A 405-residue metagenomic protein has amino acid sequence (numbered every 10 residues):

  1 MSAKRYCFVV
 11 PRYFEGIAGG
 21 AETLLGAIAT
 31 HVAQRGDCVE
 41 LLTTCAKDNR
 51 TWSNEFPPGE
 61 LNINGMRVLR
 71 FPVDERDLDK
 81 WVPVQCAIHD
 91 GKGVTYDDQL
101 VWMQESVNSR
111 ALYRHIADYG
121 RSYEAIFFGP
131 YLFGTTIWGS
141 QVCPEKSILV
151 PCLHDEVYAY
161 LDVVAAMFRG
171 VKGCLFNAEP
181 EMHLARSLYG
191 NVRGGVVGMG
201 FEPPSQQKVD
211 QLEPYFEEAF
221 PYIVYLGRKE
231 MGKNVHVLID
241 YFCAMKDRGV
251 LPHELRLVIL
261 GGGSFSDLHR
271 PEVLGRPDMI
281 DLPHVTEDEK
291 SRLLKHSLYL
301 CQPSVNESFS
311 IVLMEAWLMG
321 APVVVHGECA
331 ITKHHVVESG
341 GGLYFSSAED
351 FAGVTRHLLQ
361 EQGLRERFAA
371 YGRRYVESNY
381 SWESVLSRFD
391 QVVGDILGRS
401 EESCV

Functional and structural regions predicted by a protein language model:
C7, Y215-K233, I239-C243: Conserved donor-binding/catalytic core segment of Leloir-type glycosyltransferases
K146-V157, V164-V209, E218: Donor nucleotide-sugar binding/catalytic pocket of nucleotide-sugar-dependent glycosyltransferases
G261, D267-S291: Nucleotide-activated donor-binding/catalytic signature segment of Leloir-type glycosyltransferases, i.e., the conserved
S291, K295, F309, L313-L318 (+1 more regions): Short alpha-helical segment that forms part of, or immediately flanks, the ligand-binding pocket in carbohydrate-active
V305: Aromatic "clamp/platform" in nucleotide-sugar-dependent glycosyltransferases that forms part of the donor/acceptor
P322-H326: Short hydrophobic beta-strand element within catalytic cores of glycosyltransferases and related nucleotide-activated
H335, H357, L364-S378, V385-Q391: A short, well-ordered alpha-helix in the C-terminal region of glycosyltransferases
E338, G342-E349, H357-G363: Conserved acidic donor-binding segment of nucleotide-sugar-dependent glycosyltransferases
